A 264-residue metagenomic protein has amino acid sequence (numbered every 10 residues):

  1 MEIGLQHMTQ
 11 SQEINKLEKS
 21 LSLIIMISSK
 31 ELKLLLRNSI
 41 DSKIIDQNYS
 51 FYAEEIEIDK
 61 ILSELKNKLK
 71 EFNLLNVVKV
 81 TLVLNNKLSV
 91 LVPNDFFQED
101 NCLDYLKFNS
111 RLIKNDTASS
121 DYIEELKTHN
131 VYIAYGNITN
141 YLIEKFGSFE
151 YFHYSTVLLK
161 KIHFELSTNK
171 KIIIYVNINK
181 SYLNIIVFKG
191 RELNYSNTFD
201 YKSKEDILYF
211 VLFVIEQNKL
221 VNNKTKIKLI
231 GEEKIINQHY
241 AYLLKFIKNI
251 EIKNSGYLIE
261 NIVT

Functional and structural regions predicted by a protein language model:
M1-T264: Hydrophobic/aromatic-enriched cytosolic interaction surfaces used to assemble or bind macromolecules
